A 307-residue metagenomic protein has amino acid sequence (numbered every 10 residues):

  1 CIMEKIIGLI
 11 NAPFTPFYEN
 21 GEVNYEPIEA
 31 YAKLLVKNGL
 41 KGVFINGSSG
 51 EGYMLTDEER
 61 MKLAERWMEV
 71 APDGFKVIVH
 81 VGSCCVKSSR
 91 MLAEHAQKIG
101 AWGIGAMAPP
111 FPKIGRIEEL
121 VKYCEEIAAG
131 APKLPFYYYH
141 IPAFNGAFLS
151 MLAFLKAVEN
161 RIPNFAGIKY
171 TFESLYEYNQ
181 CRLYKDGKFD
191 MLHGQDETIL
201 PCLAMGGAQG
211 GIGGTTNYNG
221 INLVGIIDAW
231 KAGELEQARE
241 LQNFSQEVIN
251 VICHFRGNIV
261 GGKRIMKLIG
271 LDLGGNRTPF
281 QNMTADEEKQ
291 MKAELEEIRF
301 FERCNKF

Functional and structural regions predicted by a protein language model:
E4-A147, N305: Active-site beta->alpha loop and helix N-cap motifs at the rims of alpha/beta catalytic domains
I7, K41, N46-S49, V81 (+6 more regions): Short glycine-rich loop/turn motifs that provide flexible caps or phosphate-binding loops at active sites
I28, R60, A64, S89 (+5 more regions): A general structural signal for well-ordered alpha-helical segments in protein cores
K37, P201-F307: Structured C-terminal cap/extension of enzyme domains
N38, K62, R66-A71, H95-I99 (+7 more regions): Alpha-helical structural signal in soluble globular domains
E51-G52, P112-K113, S174, L200 (+2 more regions): Short secondary-structure capping/turn micro-motifs that flank functional sites
A128-L134, P142-Q246, I252-C253: Catalytic alpha/beta core domains of metabolic enzymes, predominantly
